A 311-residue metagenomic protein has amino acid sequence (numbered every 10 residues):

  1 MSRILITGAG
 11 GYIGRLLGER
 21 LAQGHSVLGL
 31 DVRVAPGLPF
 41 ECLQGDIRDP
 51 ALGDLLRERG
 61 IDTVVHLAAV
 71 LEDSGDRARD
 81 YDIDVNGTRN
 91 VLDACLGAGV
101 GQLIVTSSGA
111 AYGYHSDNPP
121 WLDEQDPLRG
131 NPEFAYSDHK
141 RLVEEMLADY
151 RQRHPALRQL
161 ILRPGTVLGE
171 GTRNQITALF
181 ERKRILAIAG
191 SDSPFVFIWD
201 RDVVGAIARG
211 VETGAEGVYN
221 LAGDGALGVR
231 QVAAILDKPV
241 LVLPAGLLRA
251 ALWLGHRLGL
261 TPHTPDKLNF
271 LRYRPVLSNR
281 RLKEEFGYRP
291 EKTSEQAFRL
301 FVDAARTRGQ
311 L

Functional and structural regions predicted by a protein language model:
I4-Q23: N-terminal Rossmann NAD(P)H-binding glycine-rich loop of SDR-like oxidoreductase domains
G45-N86, N90, A94-G97: NAD(P)H-binding glycine-rich loop region in Rossmannoid oxidoreductase-like domains and their noncatalytic homologs
N90-A135: Conserved Rossmann-fold NAD(P)-dependent oxidoreductase catalytic core, especially the SDR/UDP-sugar
N118-I161, T166: Catalytic helix-loop patch of NAD(P)-dependent Rossmann-fold dehydrogenases
Y150-D200: NAD(P)-dependent short-chain dehydrogenase/reductase
D200, V229-Q231, R257-R289: Conserved C-terminal active-site "lid" loop/helix of NAD(P)H-dependent oxidoreductases that clamps the redox cofactor
V204-H263, N279, R299, G309: Mid/C-terminal beta-alpha module of Rossmann-like enzyme folds, strongest in SDR-family dehydrogenases/epimerases
E284, K292-L311: Amphipathic terminal alpha-helices
